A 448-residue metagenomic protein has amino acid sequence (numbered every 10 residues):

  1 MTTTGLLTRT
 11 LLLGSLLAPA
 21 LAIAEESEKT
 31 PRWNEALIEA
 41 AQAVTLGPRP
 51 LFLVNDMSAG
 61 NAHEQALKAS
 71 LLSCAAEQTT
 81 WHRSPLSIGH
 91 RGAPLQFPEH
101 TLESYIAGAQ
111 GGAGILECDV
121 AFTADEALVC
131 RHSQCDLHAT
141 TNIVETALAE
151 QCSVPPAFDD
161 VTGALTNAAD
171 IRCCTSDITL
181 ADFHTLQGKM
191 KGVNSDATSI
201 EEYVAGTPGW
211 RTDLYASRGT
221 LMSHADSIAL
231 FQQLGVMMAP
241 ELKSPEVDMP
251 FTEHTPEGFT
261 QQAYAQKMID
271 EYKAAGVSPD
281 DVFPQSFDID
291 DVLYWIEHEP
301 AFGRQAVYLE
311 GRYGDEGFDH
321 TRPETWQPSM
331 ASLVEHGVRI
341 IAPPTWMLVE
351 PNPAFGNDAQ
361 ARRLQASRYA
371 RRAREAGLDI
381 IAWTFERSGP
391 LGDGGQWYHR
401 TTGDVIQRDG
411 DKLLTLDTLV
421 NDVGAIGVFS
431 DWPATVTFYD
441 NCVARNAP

Functional and structural regions predicted by a protein language model:
M1-L11: Bacterial N-terminal signal peptides that target proteins for export
G5, G14-S15, P50, A181: Short non-domain terminal segments
R9-P19: Bacterial N-terminal signal peptides
A20-A24: Sec/Tat signal peptide C-region and signal peptidase I cleavage site
E25-P448: Phosphate-group recognition and catalysis centered on beta-loop-alpha active-site segments
